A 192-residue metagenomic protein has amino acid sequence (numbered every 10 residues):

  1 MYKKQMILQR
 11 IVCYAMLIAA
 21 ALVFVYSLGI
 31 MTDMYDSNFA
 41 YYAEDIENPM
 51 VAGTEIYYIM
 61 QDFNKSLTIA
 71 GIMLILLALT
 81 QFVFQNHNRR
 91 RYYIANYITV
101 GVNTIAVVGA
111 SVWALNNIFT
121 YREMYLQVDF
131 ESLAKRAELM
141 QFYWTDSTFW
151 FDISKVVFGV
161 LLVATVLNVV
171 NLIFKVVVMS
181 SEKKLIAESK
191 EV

Functional and structural regions predicted by a protein language model:
M1, M6, M16, M31-M34 (+6 more regions): Detector for methionine-enriched segments
Y2-L8, Y35, T80-A95, I118-Q127 (+1 more regions): Cytosolic juxtamembrane helix at the C-terminal end of the final transmembrane segment
Y2-V12, I56-L67, R89-N96, S147-V160: Membrane-interface helix-boundary signature
Q9-F24, N64-N117, N168-N171, K175: Signature of small four-pass
A21-Y35: Alpha-helical transmembrane segments of multi-pass membrane proteins
D33-F63, A114-S154: Interfacial non-cytosolic loop connecting adjacent transmembrane helices
M140-S180: Membrane-proximal loop-to-helix boundary features in eukaryotic membrane proteins
